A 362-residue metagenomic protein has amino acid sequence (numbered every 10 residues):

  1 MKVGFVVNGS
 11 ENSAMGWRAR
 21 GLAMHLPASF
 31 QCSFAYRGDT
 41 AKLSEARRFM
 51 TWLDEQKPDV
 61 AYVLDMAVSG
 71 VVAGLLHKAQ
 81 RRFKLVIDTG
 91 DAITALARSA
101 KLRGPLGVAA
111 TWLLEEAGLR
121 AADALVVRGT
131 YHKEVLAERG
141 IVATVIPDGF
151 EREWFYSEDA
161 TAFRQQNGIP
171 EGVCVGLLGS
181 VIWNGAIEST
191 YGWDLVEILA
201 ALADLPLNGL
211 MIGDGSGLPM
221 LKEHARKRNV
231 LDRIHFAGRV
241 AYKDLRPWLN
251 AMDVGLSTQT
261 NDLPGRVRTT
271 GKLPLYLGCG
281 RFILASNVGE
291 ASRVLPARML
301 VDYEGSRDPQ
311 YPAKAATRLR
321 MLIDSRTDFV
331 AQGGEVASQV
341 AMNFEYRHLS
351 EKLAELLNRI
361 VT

Functional and structural regions predicted by a protein language model:
E11-A14, R18-L22, A160, E171-M220: Conserved catalytic-core segment of nucleotide-activated headgroup transferases in glycan assembly
G21, R307-Q310, D324-N358: A charged, aromatic-enriched C-terminal amphipathic alpha-helix characteristic of glycosyltransferases across folds
R47-T51, L76-A79, I93, P105-L125 (+1 more regions): Membrane-proximal helix-turn-helix segments that form the acceptor-binding/catalytic region of lipid-linked
Y131, G149: Carbohydrate-associated surface elements
A137, F150-Q166, S189-G192: Acidic anion/phosphate-binding donor-loop and adjacent secondary structure in glycosyltransferase catalytic cores
G185-W193, K243-W248, S257-L275, L284-V294: Nucleotide-sugar-dependent
P219-P247: Nucleotide-activated donor-binding/catalytic signature segment of Leloir-type glycosyltransferases, i.e., the conserved
S292-M321: Change "using UDP/GDP/dTDP sugars" to "using nucleotide sugars
